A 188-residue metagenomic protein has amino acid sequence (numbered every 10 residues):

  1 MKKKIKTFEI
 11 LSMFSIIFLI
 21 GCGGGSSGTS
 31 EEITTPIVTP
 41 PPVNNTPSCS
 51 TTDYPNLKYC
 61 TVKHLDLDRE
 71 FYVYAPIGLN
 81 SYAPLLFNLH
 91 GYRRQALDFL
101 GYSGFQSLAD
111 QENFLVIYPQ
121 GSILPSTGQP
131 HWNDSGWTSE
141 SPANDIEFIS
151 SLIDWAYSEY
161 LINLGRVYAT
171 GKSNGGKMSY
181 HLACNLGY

Functional and structural regions predicted by a protein language model:
K2-S12: Bacterial N-terminal signal peptides that target proteins for export
C22-L85, Q111, S141, R166 (+1 more regions): A domain-start/cap signature at the N-terminus of enzymes
L79-T127: Short substrate-entry loop that stabilizes the transition state in hydrolases
G91-R94, G104, D110, D154-L161 (+1 more regions): Sec-exported extracytoplasmic/periplasmic mature domains
F99, S103, S139-E147, S173: Soluble non-cytosolic domains of exported or imported proteins
Q120-N144: Cap/lid segment of the alpha/beta-hydrolase catalytic domain
T138-L161, H181: Alpha/beta-hydrolase active-site loop
